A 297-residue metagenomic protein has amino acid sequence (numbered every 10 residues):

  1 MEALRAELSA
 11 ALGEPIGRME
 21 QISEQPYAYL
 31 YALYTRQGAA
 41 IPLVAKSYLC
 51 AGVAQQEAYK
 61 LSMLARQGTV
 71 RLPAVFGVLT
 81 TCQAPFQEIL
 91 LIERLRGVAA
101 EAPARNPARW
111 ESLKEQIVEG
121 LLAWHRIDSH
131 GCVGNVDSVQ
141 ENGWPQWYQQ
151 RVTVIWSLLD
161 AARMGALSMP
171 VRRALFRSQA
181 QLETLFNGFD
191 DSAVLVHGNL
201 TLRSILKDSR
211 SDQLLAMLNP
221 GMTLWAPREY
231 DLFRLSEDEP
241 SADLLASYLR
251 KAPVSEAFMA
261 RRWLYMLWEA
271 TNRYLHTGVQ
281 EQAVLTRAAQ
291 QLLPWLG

Functional and structural regions predicted by a protein language model:
M1-E14, T80-Q83, W110-E115, R126-H197 (+2 more regions): An alpha-helical support segment within catalytic cores of ATP-dependent transferases
G13-Q21: Conserved N-terminal boundary motif of the eukaryotic protein kinase catalytic domain
E20-V139: ATP-binding pocket architecture of kinase catalytic cores
V44-Y48, F76-G77, V136, L195-G198 (+3 more regions): Short beta-strand segments
L61, A108-R109, D212, F233-L235 (+2 more regions): Glycine-rich, phosphate-binding/catalytic loops in enzymes
S192-V196, T201-A260: Active-site Asp-x-Gly
R250-P253, N272-G297: ATP/Mg2+ or Mg2+-diphosphate-binding catalytic cores that bind nucleotide phosphates or diphosphates via glycine-rich
R262-N272: Hydrophobic alpha-helical segments that form the core of small-molecule binding pockets and/or dimer interfaces
